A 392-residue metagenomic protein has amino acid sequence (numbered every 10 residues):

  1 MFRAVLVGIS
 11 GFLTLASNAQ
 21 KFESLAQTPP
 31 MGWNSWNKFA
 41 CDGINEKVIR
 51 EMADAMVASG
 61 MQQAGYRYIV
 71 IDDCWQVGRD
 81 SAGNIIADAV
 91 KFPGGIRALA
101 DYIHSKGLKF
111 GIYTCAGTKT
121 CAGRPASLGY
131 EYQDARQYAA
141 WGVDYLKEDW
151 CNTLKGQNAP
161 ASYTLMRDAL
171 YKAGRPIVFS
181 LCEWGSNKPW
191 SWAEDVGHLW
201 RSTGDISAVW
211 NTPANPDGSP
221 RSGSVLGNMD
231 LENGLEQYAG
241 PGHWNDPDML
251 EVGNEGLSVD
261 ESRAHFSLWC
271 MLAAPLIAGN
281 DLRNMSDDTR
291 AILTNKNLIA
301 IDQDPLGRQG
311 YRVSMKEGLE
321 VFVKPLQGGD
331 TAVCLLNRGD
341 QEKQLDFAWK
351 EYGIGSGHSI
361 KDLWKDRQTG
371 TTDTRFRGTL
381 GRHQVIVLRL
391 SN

Functional and structural regions predicted by a protein language model:
I9-N18: Hydrophobic h-region of N-terminal signal peptides that target proteins for export in Gram-negative bacteria
P30-S35, G65-D72, K109-T114, D144-D149 (+7 more regions): Structural recognition of the beta-strand scaffold that forms the well-ordered cores of secreted hydrolase catalytic
K38-C41, M52, M56-K155: Aromatic-lined carbohydrate-binding/catalytic grooves of carbohydrate-active enzymes
L108-R124, Y171-K188: Aromatic-lined carbohydrate-recognition surfaces of secreted/lumenal glycan-active proteins
Q133, V178-D281: Glycan-recognition surfaces
A264-V313: Catalytic cores of secreted or luminal carbohydrate-active enzymes
W269-L272, I277-G279, M315-I354: Carbohydrate-binding surface patches
T371-N392: C-terminal beta-strand-rich structural cap/linker in extracellular carbohydrate-active enzymes
